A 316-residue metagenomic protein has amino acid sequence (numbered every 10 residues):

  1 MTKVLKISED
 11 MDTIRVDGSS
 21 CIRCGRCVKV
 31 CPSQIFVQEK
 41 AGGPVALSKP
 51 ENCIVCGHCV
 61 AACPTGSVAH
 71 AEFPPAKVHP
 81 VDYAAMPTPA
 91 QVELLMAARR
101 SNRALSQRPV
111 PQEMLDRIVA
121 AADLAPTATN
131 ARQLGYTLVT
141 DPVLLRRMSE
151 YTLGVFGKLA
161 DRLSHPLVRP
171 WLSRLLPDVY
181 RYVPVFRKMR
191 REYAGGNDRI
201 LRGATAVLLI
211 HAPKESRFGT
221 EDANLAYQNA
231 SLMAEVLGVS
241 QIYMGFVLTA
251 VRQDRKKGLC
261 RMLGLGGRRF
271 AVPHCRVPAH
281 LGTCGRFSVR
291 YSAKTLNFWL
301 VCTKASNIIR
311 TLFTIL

Functional and structural regions predicted by a protein language model:
T2-I309, F313-L316: Acidic, surface-exposed loops and disordered segments
